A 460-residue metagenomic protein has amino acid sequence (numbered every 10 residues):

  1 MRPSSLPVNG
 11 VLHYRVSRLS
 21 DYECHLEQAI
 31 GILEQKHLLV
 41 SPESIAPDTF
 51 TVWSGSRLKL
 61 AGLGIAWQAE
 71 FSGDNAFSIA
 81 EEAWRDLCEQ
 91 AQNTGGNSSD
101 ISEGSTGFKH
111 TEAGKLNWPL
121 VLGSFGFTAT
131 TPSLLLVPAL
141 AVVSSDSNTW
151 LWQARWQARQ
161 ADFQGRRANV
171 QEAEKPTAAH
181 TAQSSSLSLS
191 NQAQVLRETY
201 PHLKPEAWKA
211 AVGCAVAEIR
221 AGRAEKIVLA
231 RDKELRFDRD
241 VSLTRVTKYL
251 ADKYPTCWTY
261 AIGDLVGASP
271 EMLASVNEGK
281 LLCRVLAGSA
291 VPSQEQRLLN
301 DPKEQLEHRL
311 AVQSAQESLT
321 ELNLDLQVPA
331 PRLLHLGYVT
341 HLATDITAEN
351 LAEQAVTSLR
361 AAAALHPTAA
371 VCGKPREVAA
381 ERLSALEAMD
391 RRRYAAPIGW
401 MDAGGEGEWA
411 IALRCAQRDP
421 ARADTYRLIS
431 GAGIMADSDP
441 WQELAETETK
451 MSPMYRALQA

Functional and structural regions predicted by a protein language model:
R2-N75, I79, S99, R167-G213 (+4 more regions): Contiguous alpha-helical scaffold segments within structured protein domains that host functional hotspots
L39, P47-S54, L120-L122, E225-I227 (+1 more regions): A short, Trp-centered hydrophobic/proline-enriched beta-strand micro-motif
L58, L63-Q68, P132-L136, R231-L310 (+3 more regions): An anion-binding catalytic pocket shared by soluble metabolic enzymes
E81-E234, P302, L322-L324, Q459: Non-catalytic accessory segments adjacent to catalytic cores
V121-F125, W258-G263, R392-G399: A short glycine-rich, hydrophobically flanked beta-strand micro-motif that places a catalytic Asp/Glu for divalent metal
G123, G222, A274, Q313 (+3 more regions): A residue-level signal for conserved active-site and pocket-lining positions in enzyme catalytic cores
Q157-R159, S289-V291, I434-M435: Short, surface-exposed beta-strand-loop junctions and turns on beta-sheet-rich folds
A355-A460: Conserved hydrophobic core element of enzyme catalytic domains
